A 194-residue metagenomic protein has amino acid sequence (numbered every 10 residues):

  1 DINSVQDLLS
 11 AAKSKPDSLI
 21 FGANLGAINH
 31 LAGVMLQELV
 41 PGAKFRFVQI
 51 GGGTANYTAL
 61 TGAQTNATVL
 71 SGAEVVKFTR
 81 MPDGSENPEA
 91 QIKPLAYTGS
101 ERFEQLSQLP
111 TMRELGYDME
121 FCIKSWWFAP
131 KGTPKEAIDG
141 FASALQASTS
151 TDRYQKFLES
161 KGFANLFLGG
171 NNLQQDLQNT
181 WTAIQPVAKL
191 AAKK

Functional and structural regions predicted by a protein language model:
D1-A55, C122-F157: Hinge/capping helix and adjacent helix->loop/strand transition within the periplasmic-binding protein
S4, A63-Q64, Q91, G116 (+1 more regions): Conserved functional loop/turn residues at catalytic and ligand-binding sites
S4-V5, G72, L109, G170: Structural motif detector for alpha-helix initiation sites
A11, K15, A63, S71 (+5 more regions): Generic structural signal for alpha-helix termini and adjacent loop/cap motifs
D17-S18, G22-L109: Ligand-binding pocket segment of bilobal, Venus flytrap-like solute-binding proteins
E38-P41, R113, E159, K189: Short polybasic/polar patches that bind polyanions
V75-T149, N179-T182: C-terminal lobe and pocket-closing loops of periplasmic/extracytoplasmic Venus-flytrap solute-binding proteins
K135-K194: An extracytoplasmic/periplasmic, membrane-proximal ligand-sensing/linker region
